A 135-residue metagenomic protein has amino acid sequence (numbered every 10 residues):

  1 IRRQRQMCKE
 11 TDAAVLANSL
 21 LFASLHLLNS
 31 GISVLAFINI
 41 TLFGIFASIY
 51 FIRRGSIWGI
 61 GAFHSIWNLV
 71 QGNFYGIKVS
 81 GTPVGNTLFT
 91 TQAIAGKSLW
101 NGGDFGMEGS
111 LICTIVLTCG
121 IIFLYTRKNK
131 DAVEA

Functional and structural regions predicted by a protein language model:
I1-C8: Single conserved hydrophobic/aromatic residue that forms the stacking wall/gate of nucleotide- or nucleobase-binding
K9, G31, R53-R54, D104: Helix-loop interface residues and adjacent transmembrane-helix termini in multi-pass membrane transporters, primarily
D12-A17, V34-I38, W58-G61, L111-I112: Hydrophobic alpha-helical transmembrane segments
A17-S24, I38, L42, V70 (+2 more regions): Lipid-exposed faces of alpha-helical membrane segments in multi-pass integral membrane proteins
L25-V34: Membrane-interface helix caps and helix-loop-helix hairpins in membrane proteins
A36-S98: Functionally important transmembrane alpha-helices
K97-T118: Hydrophobic alpha-helical transmembrane segments
I122-A135: Membrane-interface capping segments at transmembrane-helix boundaries
